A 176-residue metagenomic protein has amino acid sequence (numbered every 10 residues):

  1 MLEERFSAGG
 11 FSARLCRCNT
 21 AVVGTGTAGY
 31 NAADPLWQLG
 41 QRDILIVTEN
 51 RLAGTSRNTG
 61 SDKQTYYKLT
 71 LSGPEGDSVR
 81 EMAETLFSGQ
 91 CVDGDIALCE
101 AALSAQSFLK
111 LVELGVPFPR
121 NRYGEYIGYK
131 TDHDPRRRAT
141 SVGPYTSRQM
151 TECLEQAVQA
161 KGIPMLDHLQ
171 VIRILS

Functional and structural regions predicted by a protein language model:
L2-A13, E49-S176: Conserved N-terminal/central alpha/beta ligand/cofactor-binding core
C18-I46: N-terminal Rossmann-like FAD-binding beta1-loop-alpha1 element of flavoenzymes
